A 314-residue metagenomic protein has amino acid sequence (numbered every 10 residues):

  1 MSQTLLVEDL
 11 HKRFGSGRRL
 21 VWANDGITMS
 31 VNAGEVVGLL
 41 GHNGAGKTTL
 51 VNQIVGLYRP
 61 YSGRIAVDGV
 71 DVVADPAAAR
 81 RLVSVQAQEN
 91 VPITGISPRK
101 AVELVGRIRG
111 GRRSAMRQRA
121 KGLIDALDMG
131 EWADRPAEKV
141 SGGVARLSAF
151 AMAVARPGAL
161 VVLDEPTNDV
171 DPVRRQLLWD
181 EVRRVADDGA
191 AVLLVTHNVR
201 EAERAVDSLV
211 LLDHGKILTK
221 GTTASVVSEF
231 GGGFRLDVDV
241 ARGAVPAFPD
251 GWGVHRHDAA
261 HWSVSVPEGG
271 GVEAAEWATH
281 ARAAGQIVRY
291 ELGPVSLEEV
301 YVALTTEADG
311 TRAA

Functional and structural regions predicted by a protein language model:
H42-G46: Walker A (P-loop) phosphate-binding loop of ABC-type ATPase nucleotide-binding domains
V55: Helix-to-loop junction immediately C-terminal to a conserved catalytic motif
G63-A74, A78-A79: Conserved ABC transporter NBD signature motif
E103, R107, A115-W132: Conserved ABC ATPase "signature" region
A153-V154: ABC ATPase C-loop
V161-E165: Catalytic Walker B motif of ABC-type/P-loop ATPase nucleotide-binding domains
W179-P267: ABC transporter nucleotide-binding domain
